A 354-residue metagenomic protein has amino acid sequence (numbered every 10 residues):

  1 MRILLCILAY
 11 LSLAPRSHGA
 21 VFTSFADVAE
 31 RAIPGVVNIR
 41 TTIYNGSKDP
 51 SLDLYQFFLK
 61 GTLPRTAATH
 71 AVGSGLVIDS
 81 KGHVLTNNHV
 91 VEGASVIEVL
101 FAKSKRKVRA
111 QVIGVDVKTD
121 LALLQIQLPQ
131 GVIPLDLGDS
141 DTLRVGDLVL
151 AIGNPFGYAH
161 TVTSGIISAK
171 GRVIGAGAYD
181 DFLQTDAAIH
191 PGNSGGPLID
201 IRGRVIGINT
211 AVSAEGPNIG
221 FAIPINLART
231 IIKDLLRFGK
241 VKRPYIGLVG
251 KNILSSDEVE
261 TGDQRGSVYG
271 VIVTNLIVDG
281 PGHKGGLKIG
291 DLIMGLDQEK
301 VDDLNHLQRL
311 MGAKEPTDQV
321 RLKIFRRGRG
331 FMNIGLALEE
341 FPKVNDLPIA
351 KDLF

Functional and structural regions predicted by a protein language model:
M1-Y10: Sec-dependent signal peptide recognition, specifically the positively charged N-region followed immediately by
H18, T23, D27, N88 (+4 more regions): C-terminal recognition in membrane/secretory proteostasis and scaffolding
H18-V84, E92-S95, K103-K107, L128-Q130 (+3 more regions): Glycine-biased strand-turn-strand hairpin within the trypsin-fold
F25, G46-D49, T69, A94-I97 (+5 more regions): Active-site loop architecture of trypsin-fold serine endopeptidases
A67-G75, L135-G138, Q184-I199, T274-K284: Gly/Ser-rich catalytic serine loop of serine hydrolases
I78-D79, I97-P129, L137-D141, N154 (+1 more regions): Conserved catalytic-core segment of clan PA serine endopeptidases
H83, G138-A159: Short glycine/Trp-rich loop-beta-loop segment that forms part of the substrate-binding cleft
V96-A102, A151-G153, D318-F325: Short conserved beta-strand and strand-loop elements enriched in small hydrophobics with frequent Asp/Gly
